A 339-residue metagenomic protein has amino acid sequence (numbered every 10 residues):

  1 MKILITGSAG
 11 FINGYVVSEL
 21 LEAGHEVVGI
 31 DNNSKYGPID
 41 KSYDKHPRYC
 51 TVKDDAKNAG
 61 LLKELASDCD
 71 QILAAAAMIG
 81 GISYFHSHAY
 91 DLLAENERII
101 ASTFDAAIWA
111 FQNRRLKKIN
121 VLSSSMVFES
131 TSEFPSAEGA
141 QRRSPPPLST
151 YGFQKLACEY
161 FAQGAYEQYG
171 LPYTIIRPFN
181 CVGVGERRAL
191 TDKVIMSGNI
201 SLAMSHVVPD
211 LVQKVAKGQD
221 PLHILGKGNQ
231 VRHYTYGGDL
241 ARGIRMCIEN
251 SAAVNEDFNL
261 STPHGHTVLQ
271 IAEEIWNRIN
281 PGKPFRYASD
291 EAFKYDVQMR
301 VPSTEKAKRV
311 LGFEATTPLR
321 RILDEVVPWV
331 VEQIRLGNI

Functional and structural regions predicted by a protein language model:
M1-T191, V268, F313, T317 (+1 more regions): N-terminal Rossmann-like NAD(P)+-binding domain of SDR-like oxidoreductases, especially those catalyzing
G14-E22, A137, N180, D210 (+1 more regions): C-terminal substrate-binding subdomain of Rossmann-fold SDR/epimerase-dehydratase oxidoreductases
R48-K53, I195-G198, G337-I339: Short, structured secondary-structure boundary patches
K57-L62, R115-L122, G164, S197-S205 (+3 more regions): Short, mixed-charge, low-aromatic patches
I72, T174, S205, N277-N280 (+1 more regions): Generic N-terminal simple sequence motifs
P147-Y151, F179-S205, G226-G238, T262-H264 (+1 more regions): Glycine-rich "substrate-gating" loop/helix at the edge of Rossmann-like oxidoreductase active sites
A157, F161-A165, V207, L211 (+2 more regions): Hydrophobic alpha-helix immediately C-terminal to the catalytic Tyr-X-X-X-Lys motif of short-chain
